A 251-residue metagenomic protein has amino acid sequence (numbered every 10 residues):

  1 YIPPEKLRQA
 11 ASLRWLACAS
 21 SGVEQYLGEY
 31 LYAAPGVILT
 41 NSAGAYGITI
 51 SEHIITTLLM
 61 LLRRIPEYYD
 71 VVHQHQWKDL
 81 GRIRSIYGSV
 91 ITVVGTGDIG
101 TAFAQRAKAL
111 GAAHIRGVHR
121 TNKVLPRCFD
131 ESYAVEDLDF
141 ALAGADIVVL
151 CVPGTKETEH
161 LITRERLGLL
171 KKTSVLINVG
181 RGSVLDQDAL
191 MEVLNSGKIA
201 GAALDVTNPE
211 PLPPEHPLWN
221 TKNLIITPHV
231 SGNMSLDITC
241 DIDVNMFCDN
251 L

Functional and structural regions predicted by a protein language model:
Y1, A19, C151-G154, N178-V179 (+1 more regions): Short, well-ordered coil/turn residues at beta-beta hairpins and beta-strand->alpha-helix junctions within
Y1-Y69: Phosphate/diphosphate ligand-binding glycine-rich loop within oxidoreductases
E5-A10, Y26-A34, T121-D130, P213-N220: Short loop/helix-cap segments at secondary-structure boundaries that form the rim of catalytic
G36, Y87-V90, A112, R164 (+1 more regions): Phosphate-coordination loops involved in phosphoryl transfer and adenosine-cofactor binding
V37-H53, E67, E210-L251: C-terminal helix-to-coil terminal segments
Y68-A102: Glycine-rich NAD(P)-binding loop of Rossmann-like domains
A109-A113, A200: Conserved S-adenosyl-L-methionine
N122-P217: Rossmann-like adenosine-cofactor binding region
